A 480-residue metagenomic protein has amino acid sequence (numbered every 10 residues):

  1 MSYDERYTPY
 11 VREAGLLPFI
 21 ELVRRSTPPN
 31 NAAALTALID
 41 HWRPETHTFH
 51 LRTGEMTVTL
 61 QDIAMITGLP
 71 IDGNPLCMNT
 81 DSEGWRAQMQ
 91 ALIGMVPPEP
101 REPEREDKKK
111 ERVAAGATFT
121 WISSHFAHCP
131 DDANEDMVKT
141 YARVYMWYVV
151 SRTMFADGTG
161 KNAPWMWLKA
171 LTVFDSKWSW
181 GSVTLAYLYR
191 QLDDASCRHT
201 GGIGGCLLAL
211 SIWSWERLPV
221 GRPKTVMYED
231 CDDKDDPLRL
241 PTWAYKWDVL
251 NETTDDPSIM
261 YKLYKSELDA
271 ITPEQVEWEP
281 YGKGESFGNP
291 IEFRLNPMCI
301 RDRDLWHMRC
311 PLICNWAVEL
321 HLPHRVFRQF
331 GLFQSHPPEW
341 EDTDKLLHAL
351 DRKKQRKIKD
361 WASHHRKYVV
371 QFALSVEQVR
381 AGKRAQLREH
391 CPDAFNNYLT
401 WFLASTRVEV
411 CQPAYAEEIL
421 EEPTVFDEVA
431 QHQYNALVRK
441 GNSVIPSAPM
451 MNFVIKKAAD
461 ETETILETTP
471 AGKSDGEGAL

Functional and structural regions predicted by a protein language model:
M1-L480: Structural stabilizers in ordered domains
